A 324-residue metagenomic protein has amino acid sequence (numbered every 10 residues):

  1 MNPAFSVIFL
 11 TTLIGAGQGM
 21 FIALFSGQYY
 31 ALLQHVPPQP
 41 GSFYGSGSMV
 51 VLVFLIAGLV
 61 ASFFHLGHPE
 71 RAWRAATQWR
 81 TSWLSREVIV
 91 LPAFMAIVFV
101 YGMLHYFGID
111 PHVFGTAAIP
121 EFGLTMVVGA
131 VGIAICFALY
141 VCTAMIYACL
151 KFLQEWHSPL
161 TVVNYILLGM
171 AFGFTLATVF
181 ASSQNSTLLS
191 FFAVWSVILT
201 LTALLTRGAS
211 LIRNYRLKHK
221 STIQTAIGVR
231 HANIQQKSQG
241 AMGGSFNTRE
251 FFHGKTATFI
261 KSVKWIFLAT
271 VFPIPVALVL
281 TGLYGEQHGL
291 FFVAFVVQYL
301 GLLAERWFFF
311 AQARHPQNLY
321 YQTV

Functional and structural regions predicted by a protein language model:
M1-A57, A311-Q312, T323: N-terminal signal-anchor module of multipass membrane proteins
T11-A16, L32, Q78-W83, I89-L302: Long, contiguous internal "core" modules enriched in hydrophobic/ aromatic residues
I22, L176, R306: A residue-level signal for conserved active-site and pocket-lining positions in enzyme catalytic cores
S26, P37-I97: Membrane helical hairpin/interfacial module
Q34, L217-K220, Q312-L319: Structured alpha-helical bundle/scaffold domains in large eukaryotic membrane-trafficking regulators
A72-W73, G282, A313: Short hydrophobic alpha-helical segments that form membrane-spanning helices or hydrophobic packing faces of helical
L290-V324: C-terminal structured interaction module
